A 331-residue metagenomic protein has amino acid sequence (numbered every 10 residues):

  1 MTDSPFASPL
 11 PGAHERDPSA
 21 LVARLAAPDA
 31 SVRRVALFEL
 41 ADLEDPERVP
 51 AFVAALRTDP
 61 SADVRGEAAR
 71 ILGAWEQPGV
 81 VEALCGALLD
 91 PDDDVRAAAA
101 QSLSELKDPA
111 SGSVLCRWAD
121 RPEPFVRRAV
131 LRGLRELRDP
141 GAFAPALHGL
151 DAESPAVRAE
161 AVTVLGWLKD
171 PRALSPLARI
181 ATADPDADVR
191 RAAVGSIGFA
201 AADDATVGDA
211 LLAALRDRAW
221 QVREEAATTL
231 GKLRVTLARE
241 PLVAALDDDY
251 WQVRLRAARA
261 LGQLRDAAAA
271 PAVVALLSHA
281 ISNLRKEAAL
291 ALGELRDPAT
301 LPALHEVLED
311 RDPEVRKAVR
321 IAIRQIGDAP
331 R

Functional and structural regions predicted by a protein language model:
M1-P50, A54-G66, R70, A74 (+2 more regions): N-terminal alpha-helical scaffold/docking segments in eukaryotic complex subunits
A13-R24, D45-T58, Q77-L89, D108-D120 (+7 more regions): Amphipathic alpha-helical scaffolding segments comprising HEAT/armadillo-like alpha-solenoid repeats
P28-D29, P60-S61, P91-D92, P122-E123 (+6 more regions): Short inter-helical turns and helix N-cap capping residues of alpha-solenoid HEAT/ARM repeat scaffolds
P124, A129, P155-A156, E160 (+3 more regions): Core solenoid repeat modules with strong leucine/isoleucine-rich periodicity, prominently canonical LRR arrays but also
D248-I321: Ankyrin-repeat and related helical/solenoid repeat scaffolds used for protein-protein interactions
